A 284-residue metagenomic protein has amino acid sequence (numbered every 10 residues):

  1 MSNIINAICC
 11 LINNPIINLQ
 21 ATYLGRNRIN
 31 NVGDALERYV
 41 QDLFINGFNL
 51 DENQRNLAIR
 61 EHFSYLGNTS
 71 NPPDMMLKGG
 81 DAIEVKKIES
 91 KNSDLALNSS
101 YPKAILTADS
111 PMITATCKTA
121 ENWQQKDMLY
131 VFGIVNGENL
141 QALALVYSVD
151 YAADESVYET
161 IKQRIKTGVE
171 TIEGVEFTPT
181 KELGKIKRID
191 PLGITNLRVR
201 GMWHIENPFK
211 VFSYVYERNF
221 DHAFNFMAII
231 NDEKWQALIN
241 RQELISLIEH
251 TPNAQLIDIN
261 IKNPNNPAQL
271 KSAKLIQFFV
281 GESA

Functional and structural regions predicted by a protein language model:
M1-P72, K87-A284: Nucleic-acid endonuclease domains
T69-A82: Short acidic loop-to-beta-strand element that houses the catalytic metal-binding Asp/Glu of nuclease active sites
